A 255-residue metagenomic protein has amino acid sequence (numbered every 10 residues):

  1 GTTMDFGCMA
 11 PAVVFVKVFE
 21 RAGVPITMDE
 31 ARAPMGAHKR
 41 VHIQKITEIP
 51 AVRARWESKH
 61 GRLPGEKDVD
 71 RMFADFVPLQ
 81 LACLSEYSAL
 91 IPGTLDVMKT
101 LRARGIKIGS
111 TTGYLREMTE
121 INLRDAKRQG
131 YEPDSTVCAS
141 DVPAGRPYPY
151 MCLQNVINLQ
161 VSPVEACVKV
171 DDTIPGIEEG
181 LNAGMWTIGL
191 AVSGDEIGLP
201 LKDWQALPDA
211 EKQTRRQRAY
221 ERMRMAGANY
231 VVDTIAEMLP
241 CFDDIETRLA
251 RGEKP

Functional and structural regions predicted by a protein language model:
T2-L95, K99-R104, E117-E120: N-terminal helical cap/lid subdomain that shapes the substrate entry/recognition surface in HAD-like hydrolases
T2-T3, T112, G176: Ser/Thr-glycine-rich phosphate-binding loops at phosphate-binding pockets of nucleotides, nucleotide cofactors
L90, T111, A144: Residue-level marker of regulatory loop/turn positions in helix-turn-helix DNA-binding domains and in histidine
L95-A103, L115-P255: Asp-based, Mg2+/Mn2+-dependent phosphohydrolase catalytic module
